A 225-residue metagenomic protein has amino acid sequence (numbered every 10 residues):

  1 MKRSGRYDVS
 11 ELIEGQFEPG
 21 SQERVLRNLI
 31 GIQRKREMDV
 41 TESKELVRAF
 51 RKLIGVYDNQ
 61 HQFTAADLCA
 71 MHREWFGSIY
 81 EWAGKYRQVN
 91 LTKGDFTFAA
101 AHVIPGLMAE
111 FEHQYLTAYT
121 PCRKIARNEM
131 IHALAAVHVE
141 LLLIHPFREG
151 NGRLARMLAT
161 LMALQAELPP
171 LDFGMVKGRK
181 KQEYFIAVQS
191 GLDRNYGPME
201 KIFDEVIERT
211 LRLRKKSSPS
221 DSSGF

Functional and structural regions predicted by a protein language model:
M1-F225: FIC/Doc superfamily catalytic core
